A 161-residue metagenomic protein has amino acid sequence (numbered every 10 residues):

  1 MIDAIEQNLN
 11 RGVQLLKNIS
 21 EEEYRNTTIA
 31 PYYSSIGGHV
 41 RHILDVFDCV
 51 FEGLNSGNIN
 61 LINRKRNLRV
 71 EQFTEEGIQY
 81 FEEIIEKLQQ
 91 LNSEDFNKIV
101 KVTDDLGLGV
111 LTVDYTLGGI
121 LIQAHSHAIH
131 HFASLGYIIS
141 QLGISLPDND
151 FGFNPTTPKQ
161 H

Functional and structural regions predicted by a protein language model:
M1-I2, L16, F51, L135: A cross-kingdom marker of C-terminal helix-rich interaction/assembly modules
M1-N8, P31: Short, contiguous, pocket-lining structural segments that sit at or immediately flank catalytic/ligand-binding sites
I5, L9, I36, V40 (+3 more regions): Hydrophobic packing residues in well-ordered alpha-helices of helical domains and bundles
N8-N18, V46, Y80, H131-S134: Amphipathic, well-ordered alpha-helical segments in soluble domains
L16, I85-L88, I139: Hydrophobic residues within well-ordered, non-membrane alpha-helices that form the packing/core of soluble catalytic
L16-E22, G107-T112: Short amphipathic alpha-helical segments and their helix-coil junctions
R25-N63, V110-D150, P158: Short, contiguous alpha-helical
V46-Q90, E94-V110, I144-H161: Short, helix-capping/interhelical loops that line the mouth of catalytic, cofactor-, or ligand-binding pockets
